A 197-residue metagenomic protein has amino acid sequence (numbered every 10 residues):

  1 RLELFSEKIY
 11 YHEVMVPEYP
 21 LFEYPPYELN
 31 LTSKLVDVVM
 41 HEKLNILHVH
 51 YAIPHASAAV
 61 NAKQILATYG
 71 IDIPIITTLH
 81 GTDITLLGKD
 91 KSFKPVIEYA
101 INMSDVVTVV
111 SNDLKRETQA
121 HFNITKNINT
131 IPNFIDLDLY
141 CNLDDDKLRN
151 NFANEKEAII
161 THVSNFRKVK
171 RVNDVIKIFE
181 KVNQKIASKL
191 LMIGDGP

Functional and structural regions predicted by a protein language model:
R1-Y27, I128, G196: N-terminal strand-loop element at the rim of the active site of nucleotide-sugar-dependent glycosyltransferases
P20-L47, P54-S57, N61, K91-P95 (+2 more regions): An amphipathic, basic-hydrophobic alpha-helix
N30, A67-I76, T82-A100, R116 (+2 more regions): Nucleotide-sugar donor phosphate/pyrophosphate-binding loop at the beta->alpha transition of glycosyltransferases
H80, V110, I131, H162-S164 (+1 more regions): Short hydrophobic "strand-cap" motifs at the C-terminus of beta-strands
T108, A153-K170, V175-K181, L191: Conserved donor-binding/catalytic core segment of Leloir-type glycosyltransferases
D113, F134: Carbohydrate-associated surface elements
L137-L139, N165-V172, K185, P197: A short, basic/aromatic alpha-helical/loop segment that forms part of the nucleotidyl-sugar donor-binding site
C141-N154: A short helix/loop element that forms part of the nucleotide-sugar donor recognition site in Leloir-type
